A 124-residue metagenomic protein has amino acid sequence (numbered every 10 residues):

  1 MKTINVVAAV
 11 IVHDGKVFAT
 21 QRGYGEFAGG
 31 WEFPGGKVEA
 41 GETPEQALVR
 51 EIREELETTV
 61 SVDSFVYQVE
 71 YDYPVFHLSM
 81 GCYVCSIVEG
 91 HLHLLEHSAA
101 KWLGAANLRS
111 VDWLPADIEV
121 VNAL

Functional and structural regions predicted by a protein language model:
M1-V17, K37: Conserved N-terminal beta-strand and adjoining loop/helix that marks the start of the Nudix/MutT-like hydrolase domain
N5-V7, G15, L78-G81, S98: Change "...and in nucleic-acid phosphodiester-cleaving endonucleases..." to "...and in nucleic-acid processing enzymes
G15, G36, R50-E51, D63 (+3 more regions): Structural detector for helix-capping/boundary residues
A19-Q21: Beta-strand scaffold of nucleotide-dependent catalytic cores
E26-G30: A conserved beta-turn-beta hairpin within the catalytic core of GNAT-like acetyltransferases that forms part
F33-F65: The catalytic Nudix box helix
T59, V69-H91, A99-K101, A105: Active-site-adjacent beta-strand/loop module that shapes the phosphate/pyrophosphate-binding cleft
V84, H93-L124: NUDIX/MutT-family hydrolases
